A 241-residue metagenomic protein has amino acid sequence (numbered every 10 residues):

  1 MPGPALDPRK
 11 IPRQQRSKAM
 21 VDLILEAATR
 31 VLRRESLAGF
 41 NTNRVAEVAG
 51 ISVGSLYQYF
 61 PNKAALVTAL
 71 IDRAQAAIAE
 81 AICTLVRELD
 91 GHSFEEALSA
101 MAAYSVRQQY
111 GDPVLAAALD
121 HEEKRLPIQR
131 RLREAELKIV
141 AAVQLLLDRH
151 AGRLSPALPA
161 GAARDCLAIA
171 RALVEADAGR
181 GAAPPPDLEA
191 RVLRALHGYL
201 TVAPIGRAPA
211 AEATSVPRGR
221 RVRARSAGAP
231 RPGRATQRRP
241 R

Functional and structural regions predicted by a protein language model:
M1-A19, L154, G179, I205-R241: N-terminal intrinsically disordered/low-complexity leader segments
S17-A28, V45, L70-A81: Generic hydrophobic, amphipathic alpha-helix propensity
L23, V31-A65: Helix-turn-helix
I24-L32, A74, I78, S105 (+2 more regions): Short hydrophobic clusters on alpha-helical segments that form packing/core surfaces in small helical domains
L25, E95, S99, A103 (+6 more regions): An amphipathic alpha-helix signature
A69, C83-Y110, C166: Hydrophobic alpha-helical connector segments
E96-A100, Y110-A141: Short secondary-structure transition hinges
A116-D120, Q129, R133, R149-L196 (+1 more regions): Hydrophobic/aromatic-rich alpha-helical bundle segments in the mid-to-C-terminal region
